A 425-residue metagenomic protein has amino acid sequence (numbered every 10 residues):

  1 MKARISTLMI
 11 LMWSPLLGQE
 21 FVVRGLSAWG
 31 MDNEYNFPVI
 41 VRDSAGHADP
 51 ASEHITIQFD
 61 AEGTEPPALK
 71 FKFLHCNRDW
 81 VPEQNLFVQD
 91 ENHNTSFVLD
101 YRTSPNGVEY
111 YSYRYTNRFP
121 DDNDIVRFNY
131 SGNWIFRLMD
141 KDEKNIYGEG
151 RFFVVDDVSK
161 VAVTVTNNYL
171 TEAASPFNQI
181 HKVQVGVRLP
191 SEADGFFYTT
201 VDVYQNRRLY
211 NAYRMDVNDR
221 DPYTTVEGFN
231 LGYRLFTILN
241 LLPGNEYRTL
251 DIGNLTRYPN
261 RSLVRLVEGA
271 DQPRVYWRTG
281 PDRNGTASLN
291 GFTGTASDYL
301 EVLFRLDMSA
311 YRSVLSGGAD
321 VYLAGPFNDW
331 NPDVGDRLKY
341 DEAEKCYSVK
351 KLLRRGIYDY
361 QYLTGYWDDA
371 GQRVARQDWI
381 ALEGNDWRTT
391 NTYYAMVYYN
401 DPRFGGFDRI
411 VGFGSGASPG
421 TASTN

Functional and structural regions predicted by a protein language model:
M1-E20: Bacterial Sec-dependent N-terminal signal peptides
V22, V154-N178, G384-I410: Low-complexity, Pro/Ser/Thr- and charge-rich linker/hinge segments at domain boundaries
G25-N77, S175-V187, F292-R305: Contiguous beta-strand segments within globular domains
N92-F119, L209-D216, L303-R355, W367-M396 (+2 more regions): Aromatic-rich carbohydrate-binding modules that target alpha-glucans
Y111-G132, F136-M139: Ligand-binding face of N-terminal immunoglobulin V-set domains in extracellular IgSF glycoproteins
Y130-N133, R354-Y360: A glycine-anchored, Pro-Gly-centered beta-turn/N-cap motif
D194-W277: Long, internal scaffold/assembly segments composed of regular secondary structure
R265-G317, F407-N425: Basic K/R-rich, polyanion-interacting modules in nucleoproteins and related proteins
